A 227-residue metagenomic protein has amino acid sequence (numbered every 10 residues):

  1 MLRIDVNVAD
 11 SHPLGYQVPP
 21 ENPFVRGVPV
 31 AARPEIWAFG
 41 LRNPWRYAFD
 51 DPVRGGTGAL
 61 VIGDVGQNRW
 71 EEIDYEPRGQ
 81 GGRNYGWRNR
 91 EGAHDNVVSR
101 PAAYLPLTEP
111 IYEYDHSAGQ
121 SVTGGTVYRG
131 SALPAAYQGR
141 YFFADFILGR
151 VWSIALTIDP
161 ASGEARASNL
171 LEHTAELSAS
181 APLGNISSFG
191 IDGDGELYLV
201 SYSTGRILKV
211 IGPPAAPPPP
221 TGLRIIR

Functional and structural regions predicted by a protein language model:
L2-H173, G184: Beta-propeller domain segments
E176-L177: Nucleic-acid-processing active sites and adjacent nucleic-acid-binding tracks, predominantly divalent metal-dependent
S180-S187: Short coil-to-beta transitions that initiate beta-strands within beta-rich domains
S187-A215: Blade-level signature of beta-propeller repeat domains, shared across WD40, Kelch, NHL, RCC1 and BNR/Asp-box propellers
A215-R227: Enriched but not universal
